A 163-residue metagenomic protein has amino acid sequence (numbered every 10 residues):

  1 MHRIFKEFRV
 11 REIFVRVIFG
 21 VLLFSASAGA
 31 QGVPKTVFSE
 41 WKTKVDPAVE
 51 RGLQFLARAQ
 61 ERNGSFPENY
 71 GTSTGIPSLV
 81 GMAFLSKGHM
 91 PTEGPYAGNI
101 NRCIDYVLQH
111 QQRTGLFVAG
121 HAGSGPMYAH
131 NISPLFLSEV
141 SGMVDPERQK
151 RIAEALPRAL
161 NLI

Functional and structural regions predicted by a protein language model:
M1-E12: N-terminal secretory signal peptides that target proteins for export/translocation
H2-I4, A26-I163: Preference for long, amphipathic alpha-helical scaffolds in soluble/luminal domains and all-alpha bundles
F14-A26: Bacterial N-terminal signal peptides
